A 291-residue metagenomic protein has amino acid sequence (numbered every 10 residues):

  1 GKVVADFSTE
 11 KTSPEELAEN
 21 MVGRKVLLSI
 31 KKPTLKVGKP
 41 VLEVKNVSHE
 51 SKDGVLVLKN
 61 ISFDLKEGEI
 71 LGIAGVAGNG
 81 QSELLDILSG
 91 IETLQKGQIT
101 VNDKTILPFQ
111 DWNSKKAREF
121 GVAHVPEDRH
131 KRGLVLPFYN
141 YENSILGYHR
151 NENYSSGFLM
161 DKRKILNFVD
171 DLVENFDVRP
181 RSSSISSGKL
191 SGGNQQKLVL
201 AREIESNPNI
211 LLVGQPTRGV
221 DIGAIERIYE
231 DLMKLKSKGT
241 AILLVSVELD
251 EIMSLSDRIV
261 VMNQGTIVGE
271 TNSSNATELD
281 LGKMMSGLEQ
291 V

Functional and structural regions predicted by a protein language model:
G1-V291: Glycine-rich phosphate-binding loops of nucleotide-dependent enzymes
